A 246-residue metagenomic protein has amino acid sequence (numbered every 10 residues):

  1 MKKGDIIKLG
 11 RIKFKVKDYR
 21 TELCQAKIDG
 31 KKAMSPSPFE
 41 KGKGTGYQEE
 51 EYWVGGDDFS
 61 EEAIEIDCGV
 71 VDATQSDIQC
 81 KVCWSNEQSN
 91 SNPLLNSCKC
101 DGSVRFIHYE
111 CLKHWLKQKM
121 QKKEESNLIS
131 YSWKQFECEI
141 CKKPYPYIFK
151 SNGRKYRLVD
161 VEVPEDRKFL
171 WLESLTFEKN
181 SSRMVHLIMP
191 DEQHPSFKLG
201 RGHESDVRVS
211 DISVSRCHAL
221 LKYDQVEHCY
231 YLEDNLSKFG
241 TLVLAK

Functional and structural regions predicted by a protein language model:
M1-I64, C68, P146-F149, C229 (+1 more regions): C-terminal boundary/linker segments immediately following FHA domains
M1-K15, M189-K246: Forkhead-associated
I12-F14, Y19-L23, K27-G30, N86 (+8 more regions): Short coil/turn segments at secondary-structure boundaries
I28-G30, P36, V82-E87, L170-T176 (+2 more regions): Structured cytosolic regulatory/catalytic domains appended to multi-pass membrane proteins
A63-E65, V71-C98, K142-N152: Small Cys/His zinc-coordinating "RING-like" fingers
C98-G102, M120-Q135: Short linker/helix segments within small regulatory modules
S103-K122: Cys/His-coordinated zinc-finger cores
S132-I212, V226-E227: Intrinsically disordered, low-complexity acidic Ser/Thr-rich regulatory segments
